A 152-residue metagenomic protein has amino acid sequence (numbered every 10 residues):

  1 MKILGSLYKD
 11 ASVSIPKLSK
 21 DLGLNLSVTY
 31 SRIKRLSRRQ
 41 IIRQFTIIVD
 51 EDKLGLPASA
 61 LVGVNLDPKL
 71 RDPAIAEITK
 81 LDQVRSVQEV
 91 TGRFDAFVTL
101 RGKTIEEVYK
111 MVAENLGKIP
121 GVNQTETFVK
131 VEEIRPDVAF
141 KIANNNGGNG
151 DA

Functional and structural regions predicted by a protein language model:
M1-A152: A compositional/biophysical signature of low hydrophobicity enriched in polar/charged and small residues
